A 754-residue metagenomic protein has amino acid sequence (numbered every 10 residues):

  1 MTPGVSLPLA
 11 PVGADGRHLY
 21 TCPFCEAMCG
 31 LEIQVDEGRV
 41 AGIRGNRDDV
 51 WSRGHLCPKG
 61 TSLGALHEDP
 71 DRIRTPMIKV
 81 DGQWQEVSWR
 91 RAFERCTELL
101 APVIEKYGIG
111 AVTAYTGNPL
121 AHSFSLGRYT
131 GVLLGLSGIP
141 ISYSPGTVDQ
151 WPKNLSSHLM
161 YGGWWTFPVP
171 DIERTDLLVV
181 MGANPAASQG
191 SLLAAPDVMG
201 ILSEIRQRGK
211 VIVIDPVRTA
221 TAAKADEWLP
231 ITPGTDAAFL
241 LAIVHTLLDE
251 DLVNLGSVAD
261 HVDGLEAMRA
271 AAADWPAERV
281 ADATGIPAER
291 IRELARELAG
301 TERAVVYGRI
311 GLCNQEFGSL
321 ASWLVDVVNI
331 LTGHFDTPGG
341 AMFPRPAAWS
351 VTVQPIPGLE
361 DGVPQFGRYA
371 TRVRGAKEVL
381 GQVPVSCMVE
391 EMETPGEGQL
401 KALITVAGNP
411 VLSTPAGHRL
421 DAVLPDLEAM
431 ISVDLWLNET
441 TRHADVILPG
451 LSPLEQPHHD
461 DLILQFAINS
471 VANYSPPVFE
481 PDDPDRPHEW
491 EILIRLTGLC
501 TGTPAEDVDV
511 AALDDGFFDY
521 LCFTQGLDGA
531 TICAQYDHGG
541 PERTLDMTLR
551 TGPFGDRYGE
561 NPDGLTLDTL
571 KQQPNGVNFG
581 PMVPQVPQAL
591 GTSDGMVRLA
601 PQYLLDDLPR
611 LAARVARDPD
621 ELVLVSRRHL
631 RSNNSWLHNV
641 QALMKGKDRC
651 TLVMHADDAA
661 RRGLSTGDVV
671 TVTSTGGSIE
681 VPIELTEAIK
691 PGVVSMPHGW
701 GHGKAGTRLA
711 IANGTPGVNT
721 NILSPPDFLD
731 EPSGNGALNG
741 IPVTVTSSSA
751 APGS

Functional and structural regions predicted by a protein language model:
M1-E250, P287, R374, E378 (+6 more regions): N-terminal export/assembly segments and adjacent metallocofactor-ligating motifs of anaerobic energy-metabolism
Y107-A111, V253-V258, V305, D336-F343 (+1 more regions): Flexible, glycine/charged-enriched surface loops at secondary-structure junctions
G127-S203, Q207-I214, A238-L241, V327-R442 (+4 more regions): Extended redox/cofactor-interaction regions of prokaryotic respiratory oxidoreductases
A223-I231, L454, H458-D461, S470-D482: Short beta-alpha connecting loops at secondary-structure transitions that line or flank enzyme active sites
I243, H261-V385: Active-site phosphate/pyrophosphate-binding segments
L252-D274, A505-F523: Internal, active-site/partner-interface "lid" segment
D445: Catalytic, metal-anchored helix/loop core of enzyme active sites in primary metabolism
P477-T551, S635-V653, D657-S754: Long, contiguous, secondary-structure-rich segments that constitute the structural scaffold of globular domains
